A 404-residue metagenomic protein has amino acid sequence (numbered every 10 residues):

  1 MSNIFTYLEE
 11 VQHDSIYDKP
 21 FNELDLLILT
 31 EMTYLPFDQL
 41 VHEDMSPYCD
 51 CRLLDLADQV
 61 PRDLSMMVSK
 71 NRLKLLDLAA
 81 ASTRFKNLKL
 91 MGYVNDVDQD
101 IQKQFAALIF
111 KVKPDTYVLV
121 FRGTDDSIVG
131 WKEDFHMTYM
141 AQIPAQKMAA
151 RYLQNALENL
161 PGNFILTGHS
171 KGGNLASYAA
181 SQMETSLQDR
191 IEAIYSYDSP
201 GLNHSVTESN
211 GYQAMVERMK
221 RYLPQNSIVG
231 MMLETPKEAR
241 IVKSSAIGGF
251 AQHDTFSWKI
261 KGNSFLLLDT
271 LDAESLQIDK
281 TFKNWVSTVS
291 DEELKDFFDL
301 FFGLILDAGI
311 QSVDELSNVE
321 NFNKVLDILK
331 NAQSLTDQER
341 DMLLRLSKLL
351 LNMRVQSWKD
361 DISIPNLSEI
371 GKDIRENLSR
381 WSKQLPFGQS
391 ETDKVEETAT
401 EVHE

Functional and structural regions predicted by a protein language model:
M1-L24, I28-E43, P47-A107, V112-Y117 (+4 more regions): Alpha/beta hydrolase fold serine-hydrolase catalytic domain that processes acyl esters and thioesters
T167-G172, A176: Gly/Ala-rich beta-loop-alpha elbow adjacent to hydrolase catalytic centers
A176-T185: Short glycine-enriched nucleophile-adjacent loop and the immediately C-terminal alpha-helix near the catalytic center
